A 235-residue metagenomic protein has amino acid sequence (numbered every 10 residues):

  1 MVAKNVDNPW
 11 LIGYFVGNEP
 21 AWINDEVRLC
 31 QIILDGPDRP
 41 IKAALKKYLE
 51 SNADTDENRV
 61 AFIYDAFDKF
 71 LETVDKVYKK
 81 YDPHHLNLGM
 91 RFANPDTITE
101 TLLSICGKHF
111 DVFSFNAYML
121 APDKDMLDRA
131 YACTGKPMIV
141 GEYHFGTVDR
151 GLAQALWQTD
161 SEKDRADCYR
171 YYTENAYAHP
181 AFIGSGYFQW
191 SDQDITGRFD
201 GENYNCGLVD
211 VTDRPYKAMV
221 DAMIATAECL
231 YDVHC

Functional and structural regions predicted by a protein language model:
M1: Phosphate/diphosphate-binding loops
N5-N8, G107, H179: Alpha-helix termination/capping residues and helix-transition junctions
W10-T101: Polysaccharide-binding and catalytic clefts of secreted carbohydrate-active enzymes
L11-G13, N18, Y143, W157-V209 (+1 more regions): Substrate-binding cleft of secreted/luminal carbohydrate-active enzymes
W22, P95, A121, G146 (+2 more regions): Surface-exposed, flexible loop/turn segments at secondary-structure boundaries
N24-L29, D125, R150-G151, G197-R198: Short, solvent-exposed loop/turn and secondary-structure capping segments
Q31-K46, F188-C235: Aromatic-rich peripheral "rim/lid" segments of glycoside hydrolase catalytic domains that contact and position glycan
A61, D65-K76, K80-A155, R170 (+1 more regions): Glycoside hydrolase catalytic-domain groove-lining segments
